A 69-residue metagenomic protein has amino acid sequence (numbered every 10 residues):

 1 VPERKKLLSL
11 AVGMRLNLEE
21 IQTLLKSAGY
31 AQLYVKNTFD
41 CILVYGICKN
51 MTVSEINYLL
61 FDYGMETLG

Functional and structural regions predicted by a protein language model:
V1-G13: Short, basic-rich loop-to-helix N-cap that marks the start of a DNA-contacting helix
E3, R15-E20, T52: Helix N-cap / loop-to-helix initiation motif
V12-R15, G29: Generic short alpha-helical segment signal, independent of protein family or function, capturing local helix propensity
E20-M51, F61-G69: Short amphipathic recognition helices of helix-turn-helix/homeodomain-type DNA-binding modules
